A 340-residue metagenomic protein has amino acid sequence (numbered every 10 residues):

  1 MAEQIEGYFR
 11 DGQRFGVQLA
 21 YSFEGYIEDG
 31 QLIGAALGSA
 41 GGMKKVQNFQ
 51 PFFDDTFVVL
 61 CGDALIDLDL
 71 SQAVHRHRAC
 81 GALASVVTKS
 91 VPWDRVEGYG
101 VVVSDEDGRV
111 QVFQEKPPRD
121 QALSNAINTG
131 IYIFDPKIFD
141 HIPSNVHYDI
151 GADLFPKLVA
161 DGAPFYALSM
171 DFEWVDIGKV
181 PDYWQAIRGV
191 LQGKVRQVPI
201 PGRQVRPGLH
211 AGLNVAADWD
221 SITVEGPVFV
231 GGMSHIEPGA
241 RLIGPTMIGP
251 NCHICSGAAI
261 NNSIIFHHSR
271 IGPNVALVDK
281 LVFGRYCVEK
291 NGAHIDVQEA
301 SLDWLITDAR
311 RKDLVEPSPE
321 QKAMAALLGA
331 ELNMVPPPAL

Functional and structural regions predicted by a protein language model:
M1-L191, E320, L327-L332, P337-L340: Unchanged
C80, K137, S144-L340: Left-handed beta-helix
